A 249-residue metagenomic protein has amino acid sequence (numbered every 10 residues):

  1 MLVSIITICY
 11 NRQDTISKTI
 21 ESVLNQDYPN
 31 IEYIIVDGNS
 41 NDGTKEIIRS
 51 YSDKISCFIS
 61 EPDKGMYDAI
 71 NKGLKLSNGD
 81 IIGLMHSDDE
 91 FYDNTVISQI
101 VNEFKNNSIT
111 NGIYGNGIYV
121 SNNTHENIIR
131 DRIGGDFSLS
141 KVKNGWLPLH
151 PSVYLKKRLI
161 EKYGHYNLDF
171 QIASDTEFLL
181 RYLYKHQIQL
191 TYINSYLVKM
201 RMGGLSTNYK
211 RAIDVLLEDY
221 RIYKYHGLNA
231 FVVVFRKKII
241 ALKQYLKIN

Functional and structural regions predicted by a protein language model:
M1-R211: Nucleotide-sugar donor-binding/catalytic module of glycosyltransferases that assemble extracellular/cell-envelope
I48-S52, S77, L217, R221-K224 (+1 more regions): Alpha-helix C-terminal capping segments
E103, I222, Y245: Residues that form generic nucleotide/phosphate-binding pockets
S195-Y196, N208-V233: Catalytic core of nucleotide-sugar-dependent glycosyltransferases
H226-N249: A transmembrane-helix-recognition feature enriched in membrane-embedded lipid enzymes and envelope glyco-/phospholipid
